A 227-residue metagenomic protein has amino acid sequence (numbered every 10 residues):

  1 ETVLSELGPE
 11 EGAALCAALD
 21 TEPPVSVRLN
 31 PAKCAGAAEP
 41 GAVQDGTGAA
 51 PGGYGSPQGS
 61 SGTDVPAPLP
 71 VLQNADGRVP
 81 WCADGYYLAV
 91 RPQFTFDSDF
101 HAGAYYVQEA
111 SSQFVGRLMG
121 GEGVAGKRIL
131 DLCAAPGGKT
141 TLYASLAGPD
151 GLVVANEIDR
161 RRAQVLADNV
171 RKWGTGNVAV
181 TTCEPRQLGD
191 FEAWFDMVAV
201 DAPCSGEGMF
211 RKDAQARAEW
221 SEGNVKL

Functional and structural regions predicted by a protein language model:
E1-L227: S-adenosylmethionine
